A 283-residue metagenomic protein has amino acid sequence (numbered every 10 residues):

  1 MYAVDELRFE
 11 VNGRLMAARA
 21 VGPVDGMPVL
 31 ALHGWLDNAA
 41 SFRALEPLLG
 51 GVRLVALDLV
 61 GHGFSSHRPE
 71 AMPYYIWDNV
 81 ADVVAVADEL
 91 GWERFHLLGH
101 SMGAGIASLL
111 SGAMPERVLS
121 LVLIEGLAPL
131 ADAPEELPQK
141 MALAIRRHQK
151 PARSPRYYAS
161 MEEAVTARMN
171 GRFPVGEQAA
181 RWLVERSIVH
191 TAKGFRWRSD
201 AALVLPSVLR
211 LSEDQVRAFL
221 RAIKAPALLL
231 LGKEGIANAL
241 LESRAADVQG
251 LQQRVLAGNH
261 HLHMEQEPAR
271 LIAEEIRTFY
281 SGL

Functional and structural regions predicted by a protein language model:
M1-V29, G50-R53, W92-E93, A128 (+2 more regions): Alpha/beta-hydrolase fold catalytic core
V11-N12, R19, V55-L98, E274: Active-site loop/oxyanion-hole signature of alpha/beta-hydrolase fold enzymes
A20-H67: Conserved HGGG/HGGXW glycine-rich cap/lid loop of the alpha/beta-hydrolase fold
E93-E136: Conserved hydrolase catalytic core segment
I124-Y157: A catalytic-pocket lid/entrance helix-loop region that shapes and gates access to the active site across common
S154-R210: Conserved alpha/beta-hydrolase catalytic His-Asp/Glu region
K224-N259: Conserved loop-alpha-helix segment in the C-terminal half of the alpha/beta-hydrolase fold that carries the catalytic
N259-A269: Catalytic histidine-centered segment of alpha/beta-hydrolase-like enzymes
